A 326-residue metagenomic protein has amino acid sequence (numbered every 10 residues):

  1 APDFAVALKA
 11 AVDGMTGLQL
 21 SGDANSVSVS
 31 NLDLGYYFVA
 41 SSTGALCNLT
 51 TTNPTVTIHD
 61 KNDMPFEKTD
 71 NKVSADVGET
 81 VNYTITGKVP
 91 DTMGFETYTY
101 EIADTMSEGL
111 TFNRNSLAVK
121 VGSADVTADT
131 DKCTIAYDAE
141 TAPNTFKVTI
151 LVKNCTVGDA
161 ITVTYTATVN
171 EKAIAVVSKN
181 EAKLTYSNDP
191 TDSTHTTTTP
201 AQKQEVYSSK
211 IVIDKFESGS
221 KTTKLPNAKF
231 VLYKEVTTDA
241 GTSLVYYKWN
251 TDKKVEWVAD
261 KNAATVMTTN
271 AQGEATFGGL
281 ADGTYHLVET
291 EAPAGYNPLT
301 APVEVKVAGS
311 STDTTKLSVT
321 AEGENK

Functional and structural regions predicted by a protein language model:
A1-K326: Solvent-exposed loop/turn and edge beta-strand elements of beta-rich ligand-binding domains
